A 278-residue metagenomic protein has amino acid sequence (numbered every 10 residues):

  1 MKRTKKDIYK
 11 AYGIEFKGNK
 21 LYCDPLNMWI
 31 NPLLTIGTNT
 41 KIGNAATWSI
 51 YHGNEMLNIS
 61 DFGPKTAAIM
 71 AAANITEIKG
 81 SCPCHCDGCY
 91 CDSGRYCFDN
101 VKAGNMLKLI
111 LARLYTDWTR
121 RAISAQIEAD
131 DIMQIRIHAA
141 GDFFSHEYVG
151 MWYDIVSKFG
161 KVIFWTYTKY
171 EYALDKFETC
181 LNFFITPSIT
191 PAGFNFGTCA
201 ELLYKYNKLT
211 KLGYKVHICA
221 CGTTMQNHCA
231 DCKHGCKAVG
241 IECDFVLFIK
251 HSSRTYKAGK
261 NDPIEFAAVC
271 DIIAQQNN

Functional and structural regions predicted by a protein language model:
M1-N278: Class I S-adenosyl-L-methionine
